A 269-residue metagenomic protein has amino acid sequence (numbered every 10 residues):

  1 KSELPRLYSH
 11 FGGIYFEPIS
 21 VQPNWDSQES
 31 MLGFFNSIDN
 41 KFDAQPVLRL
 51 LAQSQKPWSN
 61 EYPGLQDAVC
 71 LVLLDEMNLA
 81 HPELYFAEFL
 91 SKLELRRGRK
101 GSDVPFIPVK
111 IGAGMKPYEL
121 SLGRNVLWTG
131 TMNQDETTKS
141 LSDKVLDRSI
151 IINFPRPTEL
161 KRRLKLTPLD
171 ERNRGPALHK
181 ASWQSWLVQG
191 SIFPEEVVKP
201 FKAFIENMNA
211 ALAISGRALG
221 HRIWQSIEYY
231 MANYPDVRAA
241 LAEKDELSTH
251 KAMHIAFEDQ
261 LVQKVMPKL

Functional and structural regions predicted by a protein language model:
K1-L178: AAA+ P-loop NTPase catalytic core and its hallmark functional loops
P168-L269: Alpha-helical lid/collar subdomain of P-loop NTPases
